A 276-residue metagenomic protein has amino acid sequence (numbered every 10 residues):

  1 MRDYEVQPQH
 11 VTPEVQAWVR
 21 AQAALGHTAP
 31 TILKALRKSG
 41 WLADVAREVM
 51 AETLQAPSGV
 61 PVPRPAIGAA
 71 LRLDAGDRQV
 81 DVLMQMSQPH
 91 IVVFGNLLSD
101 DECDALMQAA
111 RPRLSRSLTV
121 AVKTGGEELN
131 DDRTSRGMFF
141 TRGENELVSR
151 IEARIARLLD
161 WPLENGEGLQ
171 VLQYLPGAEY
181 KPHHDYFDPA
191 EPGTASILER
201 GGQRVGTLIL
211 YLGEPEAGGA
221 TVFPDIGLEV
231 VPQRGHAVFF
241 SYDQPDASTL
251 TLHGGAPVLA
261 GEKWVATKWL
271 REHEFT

Functional and structural regions predicted by a protein language model:
M1-F239, D243-T276: Fe(II)/2-oxoglutarate oxygenase catalytic core
